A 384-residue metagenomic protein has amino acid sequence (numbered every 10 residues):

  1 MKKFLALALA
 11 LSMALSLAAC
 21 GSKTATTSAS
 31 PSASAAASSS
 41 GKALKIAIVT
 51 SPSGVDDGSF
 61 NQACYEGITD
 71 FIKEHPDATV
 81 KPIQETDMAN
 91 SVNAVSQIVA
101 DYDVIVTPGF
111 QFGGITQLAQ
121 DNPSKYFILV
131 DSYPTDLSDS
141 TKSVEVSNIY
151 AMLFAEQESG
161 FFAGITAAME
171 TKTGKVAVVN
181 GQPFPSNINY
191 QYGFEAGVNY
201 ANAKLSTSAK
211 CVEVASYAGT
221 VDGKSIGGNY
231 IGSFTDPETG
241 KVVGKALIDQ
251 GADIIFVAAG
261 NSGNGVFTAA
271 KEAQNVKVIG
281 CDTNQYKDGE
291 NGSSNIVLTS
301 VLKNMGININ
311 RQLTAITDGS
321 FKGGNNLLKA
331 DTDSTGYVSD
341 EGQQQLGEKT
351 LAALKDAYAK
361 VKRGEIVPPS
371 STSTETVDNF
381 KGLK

Functional and structural regions predicted by a protein language model:
M1-L9: Positively charged n-region of N-terminal signal peptides that target proteins for export
L7, C20-A25: Intrinsically disordered, compositionally biased charged tails
L15-A19: C-terminal motif of bacterial Sec signal peptides marking the signal peptidase cleavage site
K23, A29, A33-K384: A residue-level marker of the well-folded mature domains of exported/periplasmic proteins
